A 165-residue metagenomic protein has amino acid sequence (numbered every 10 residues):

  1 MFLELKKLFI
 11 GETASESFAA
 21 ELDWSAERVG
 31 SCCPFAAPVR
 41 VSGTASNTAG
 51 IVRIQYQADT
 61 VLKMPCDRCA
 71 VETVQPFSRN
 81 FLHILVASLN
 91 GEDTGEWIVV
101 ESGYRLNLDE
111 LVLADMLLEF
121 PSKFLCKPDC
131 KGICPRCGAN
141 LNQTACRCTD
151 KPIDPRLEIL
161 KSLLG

Functional and structural regions predicted by a protein language model:
M1-G165: Structured interface patches
